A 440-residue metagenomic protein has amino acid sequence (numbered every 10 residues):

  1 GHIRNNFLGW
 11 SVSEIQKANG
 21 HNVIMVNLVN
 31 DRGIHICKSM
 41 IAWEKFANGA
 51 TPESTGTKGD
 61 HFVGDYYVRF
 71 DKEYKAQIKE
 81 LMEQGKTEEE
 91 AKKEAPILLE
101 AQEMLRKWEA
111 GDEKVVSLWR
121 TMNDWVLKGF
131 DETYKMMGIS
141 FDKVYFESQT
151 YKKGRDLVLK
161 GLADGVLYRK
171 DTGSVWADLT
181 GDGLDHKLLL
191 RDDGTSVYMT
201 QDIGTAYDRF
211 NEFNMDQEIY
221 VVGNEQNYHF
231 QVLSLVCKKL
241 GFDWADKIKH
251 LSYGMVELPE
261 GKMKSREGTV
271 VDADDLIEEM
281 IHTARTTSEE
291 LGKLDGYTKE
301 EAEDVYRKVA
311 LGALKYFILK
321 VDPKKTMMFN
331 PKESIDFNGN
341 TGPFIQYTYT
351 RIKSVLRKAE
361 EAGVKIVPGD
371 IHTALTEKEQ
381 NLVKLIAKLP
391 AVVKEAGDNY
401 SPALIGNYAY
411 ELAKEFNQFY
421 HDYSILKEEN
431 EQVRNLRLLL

Functional and structural regions predicted by a protein language model:
G1-L440: Non-catalytic interaction-recognition regions
